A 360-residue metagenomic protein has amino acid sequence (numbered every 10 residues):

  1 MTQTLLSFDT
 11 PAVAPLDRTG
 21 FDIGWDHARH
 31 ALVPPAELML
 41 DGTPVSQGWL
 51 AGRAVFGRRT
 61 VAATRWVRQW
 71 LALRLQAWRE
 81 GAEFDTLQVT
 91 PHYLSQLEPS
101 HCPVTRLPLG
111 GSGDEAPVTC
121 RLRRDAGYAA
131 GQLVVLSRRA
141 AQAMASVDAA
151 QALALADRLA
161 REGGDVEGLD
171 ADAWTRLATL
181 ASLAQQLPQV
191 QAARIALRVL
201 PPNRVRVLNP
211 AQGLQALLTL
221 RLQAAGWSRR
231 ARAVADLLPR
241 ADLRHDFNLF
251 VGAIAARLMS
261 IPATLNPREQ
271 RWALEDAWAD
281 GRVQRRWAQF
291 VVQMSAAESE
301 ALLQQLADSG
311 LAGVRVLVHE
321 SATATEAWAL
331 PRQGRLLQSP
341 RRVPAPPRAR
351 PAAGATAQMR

Functional and structural regions predicted by a protein language model:
T2-A77: N-terminal alpha-helical interaction blocks
R68, A72, Q76, P91-S95 (+8 more regions): Generic detector of well-ordered alpha-helical segments enriched in charged/polar residues, highlighting helical
R74-L94, E98-A149: Histidine-centered nuclease catalytic patch
R123-V134, Q142-Q185: Polybasic, low-complexity binding patches
P188: Aromatic- and glycine-enriched pocket-lining scaffold segments that form the walls of small-molecule binding clefts
Q191-R360: C-terminal, charged low-complexity interaction regions
